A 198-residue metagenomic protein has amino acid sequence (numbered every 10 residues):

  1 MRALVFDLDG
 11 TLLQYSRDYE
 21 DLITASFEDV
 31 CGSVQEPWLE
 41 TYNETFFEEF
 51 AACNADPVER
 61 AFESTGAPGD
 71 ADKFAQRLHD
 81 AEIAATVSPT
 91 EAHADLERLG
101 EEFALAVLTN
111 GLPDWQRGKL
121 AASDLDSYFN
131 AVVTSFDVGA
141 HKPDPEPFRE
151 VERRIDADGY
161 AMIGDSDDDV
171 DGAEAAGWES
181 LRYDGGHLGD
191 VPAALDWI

Functional and structural regions predicted by a protein language model:
M1-A94, G100-E101: N-terminal helical cap/lid subdomain that shapes the substrate entry/recognition surface in HAD-like hydrolases
M1-R2, G100, L112, R117-I198: Asp-based, Mg2+/Mn2+-dependent phosphohydrolase catalytic module
T109: Conserved phosphate-coupling serine/threonine residues in phosphotransfer and NTP-handling enzymes
